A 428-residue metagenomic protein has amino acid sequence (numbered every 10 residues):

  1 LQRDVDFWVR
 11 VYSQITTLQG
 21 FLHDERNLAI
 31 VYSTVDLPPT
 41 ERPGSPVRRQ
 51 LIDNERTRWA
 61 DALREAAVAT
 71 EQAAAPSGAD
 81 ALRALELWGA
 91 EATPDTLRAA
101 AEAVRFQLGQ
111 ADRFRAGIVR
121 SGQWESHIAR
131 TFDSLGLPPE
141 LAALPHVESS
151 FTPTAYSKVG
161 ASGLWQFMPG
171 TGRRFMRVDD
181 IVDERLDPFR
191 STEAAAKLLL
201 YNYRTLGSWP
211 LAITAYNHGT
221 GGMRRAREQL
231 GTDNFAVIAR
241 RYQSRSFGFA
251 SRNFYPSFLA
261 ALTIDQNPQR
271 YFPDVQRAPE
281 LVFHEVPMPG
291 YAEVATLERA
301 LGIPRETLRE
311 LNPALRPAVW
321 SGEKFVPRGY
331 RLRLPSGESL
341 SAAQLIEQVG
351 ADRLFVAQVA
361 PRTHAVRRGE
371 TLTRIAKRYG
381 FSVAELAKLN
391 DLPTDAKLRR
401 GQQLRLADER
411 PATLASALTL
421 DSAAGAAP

Functional and structural regions predicted by a protein language model:
L1-L135: An acidic, Gly/Ser/Thr/Pro-rich helix-cap/linker signature
E41-R42, P46-R49, L141, G172 (+3 more regions): A generic alpha-helix propensity feature with a strong bias for hydrophobic helices
A79, R83, L87-R130, S134-L135 (+3 more regions): Extracytoplasmic and endomembrane cell-envelope/extracellular-matrix remodeling and assembly machinery
A99, A155-F175, G329: Short, surface-exposed glycine/acidic/tryptophan-bearing loops
E125, A129, D133-F167: Carboxylate/His-rich catalytic cores and anion/metal-binding grooves
